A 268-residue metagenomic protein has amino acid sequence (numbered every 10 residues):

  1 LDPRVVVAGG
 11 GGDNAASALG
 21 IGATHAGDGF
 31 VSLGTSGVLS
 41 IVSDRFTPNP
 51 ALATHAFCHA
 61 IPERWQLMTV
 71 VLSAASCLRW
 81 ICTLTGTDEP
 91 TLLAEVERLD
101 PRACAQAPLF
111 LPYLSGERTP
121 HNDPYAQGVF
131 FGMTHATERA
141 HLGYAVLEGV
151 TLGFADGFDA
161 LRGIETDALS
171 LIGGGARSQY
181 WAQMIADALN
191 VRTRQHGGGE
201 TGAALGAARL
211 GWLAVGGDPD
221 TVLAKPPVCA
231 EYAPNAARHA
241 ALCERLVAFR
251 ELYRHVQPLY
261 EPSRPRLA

Functional and structural regions predicted by a protein language model:
L1-I172, A176-A268: Active-site core segments that coordinate phosphate-bearing ligands/cofactors across diverse enzyme families
